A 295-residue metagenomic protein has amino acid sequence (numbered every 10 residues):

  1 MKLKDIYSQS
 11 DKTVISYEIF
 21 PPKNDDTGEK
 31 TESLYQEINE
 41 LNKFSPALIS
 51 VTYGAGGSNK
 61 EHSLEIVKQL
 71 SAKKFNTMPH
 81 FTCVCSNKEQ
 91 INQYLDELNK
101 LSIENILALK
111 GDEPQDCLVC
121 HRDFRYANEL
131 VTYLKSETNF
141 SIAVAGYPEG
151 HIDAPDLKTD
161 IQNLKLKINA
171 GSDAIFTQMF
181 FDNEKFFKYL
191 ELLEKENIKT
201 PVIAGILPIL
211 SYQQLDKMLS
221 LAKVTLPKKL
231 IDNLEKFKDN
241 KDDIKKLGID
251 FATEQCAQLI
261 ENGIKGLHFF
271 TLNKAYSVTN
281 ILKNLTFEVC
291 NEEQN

Functional and structural regions predicted by a protein language model:
M1-Y17, N24-T27, I231, T286-N295: N-terminal amphipathic alpha-helix/helix-capping segment at the start of soluble metabolic enzymes
L3-I6, K30, G57-K68, N87-Q93 (+4 more regions): Active-site-adjacent beta->alpha loops and helix N-cap segments on the catalytic face of soluble alpha/beta enzymes
V14-E32, T77-E89, A143-T159, K236-D250: Active-site mouth loops of central-metabolism enzymes
E18, I49, L98, K167 (+3 more regions): Conserved, mostly hydrophobic/aromatic
I19-P22, T52-G56, H80-S86, G111-E113 (+5 more regions): Active-site beta-loop-alpha junctions enriched in small/polar residues
D26-L41, S63, K88-D96, D156-L166 (+1 more regions): Short, acidic/polar
Q36-T52: Catalytic domains of carbohydrate-active enzymes, especially glycoside hydrolases
R122-Y147, N197-I249, E254, L285-Q294: Active-site pocket-lining/capping segments in soluble small-molecule metabolic enzymes
